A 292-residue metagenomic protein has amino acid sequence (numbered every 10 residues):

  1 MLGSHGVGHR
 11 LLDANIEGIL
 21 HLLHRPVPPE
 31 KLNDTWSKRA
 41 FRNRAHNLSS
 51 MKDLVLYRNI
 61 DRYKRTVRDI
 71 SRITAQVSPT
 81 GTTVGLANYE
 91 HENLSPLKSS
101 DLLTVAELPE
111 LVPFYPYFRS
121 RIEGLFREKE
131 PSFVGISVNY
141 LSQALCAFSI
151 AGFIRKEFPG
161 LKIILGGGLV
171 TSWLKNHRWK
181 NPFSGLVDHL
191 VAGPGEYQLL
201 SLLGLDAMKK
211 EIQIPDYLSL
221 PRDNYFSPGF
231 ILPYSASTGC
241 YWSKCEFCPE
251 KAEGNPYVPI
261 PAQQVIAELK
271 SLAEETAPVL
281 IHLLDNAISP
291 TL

Functional and structural regions predicted by a protein language model:
M1-R25, A87-I214: Glycine-rich beta-alpha loop elements in corrinoid/cobalamin-binding modules across cobalamin-dependent enzymes
R10-Y115: Conserved N-terminal ligand/cofactor-binding loop architecture of enzyme catalytic domains
L23, E30, R155, K175 (+5 more regions): Short, surface-exposed, charged/polar-biased interaction segments
S37-A40, K162-L165, L190-P194, A262-Q263 (+1 more regions): Short, surface-exposed, polar/charged, turn-prone segments marking secondary-structure boundaries
L56-N59, D216, S289: Helix N-terminus capping/helix-initiation residues
T74-V84, K129, D206-K209, S243 (+3 more regions): Short secondary-structure junctions and interdomain/linker hinges
V77-N88, G135, Y140, S227-S237: Short, charge-rich amphipathic segments
L218-L292: Radical SAM [4Fe-4S] cluster-binding motif and immediate context
